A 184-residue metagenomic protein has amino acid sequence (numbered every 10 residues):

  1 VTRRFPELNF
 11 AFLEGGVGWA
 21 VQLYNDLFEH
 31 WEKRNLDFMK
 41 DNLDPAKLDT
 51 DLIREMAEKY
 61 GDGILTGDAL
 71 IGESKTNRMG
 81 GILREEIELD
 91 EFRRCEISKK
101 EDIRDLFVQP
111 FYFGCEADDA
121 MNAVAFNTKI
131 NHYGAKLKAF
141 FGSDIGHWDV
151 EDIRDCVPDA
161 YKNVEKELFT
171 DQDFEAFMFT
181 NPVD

Functional and structural regions predicted by a protein language model:
T2-D41, P45-D49, D62: Divalent metal-binding pocket/active-site signature
L8, G18-W19, G61-R104, Q109-F140 (+1 more regions): Mid-to-C-terminal alpha-helical segments outside catalytic/metal-binding sites
K40-L48, E55-M56, E101-I103, L168: Long, structured stretches of catalytic cores involved in phosphate-ester chemistry, encompassing
D44-Y60, F177-V183: Hydrophobic transmembrane alpha-helix bundles
